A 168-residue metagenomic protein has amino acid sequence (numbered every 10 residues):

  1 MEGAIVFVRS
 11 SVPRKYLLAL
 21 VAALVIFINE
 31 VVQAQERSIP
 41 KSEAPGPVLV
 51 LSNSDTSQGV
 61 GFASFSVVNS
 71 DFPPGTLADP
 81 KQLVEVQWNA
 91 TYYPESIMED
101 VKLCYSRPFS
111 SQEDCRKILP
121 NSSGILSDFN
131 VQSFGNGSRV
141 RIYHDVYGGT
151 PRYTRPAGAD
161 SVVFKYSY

Functional and structural regions predicted by a protein language model:
M1-G3, Y153: Short conserved micro-motifs at the rims of enzyme active sites and ligand-binding pockets
G3-L18: Bacterial N-terminal signal peptides that target proteins for export
L17-F27: Bacterial N-terminal signal peptides
I28-A34: Sec/Tat signal peptide C-region and signal peptidase I cleavage site
Q35-Y168: Disulfide-rich extracellular domains of secreted proteins
